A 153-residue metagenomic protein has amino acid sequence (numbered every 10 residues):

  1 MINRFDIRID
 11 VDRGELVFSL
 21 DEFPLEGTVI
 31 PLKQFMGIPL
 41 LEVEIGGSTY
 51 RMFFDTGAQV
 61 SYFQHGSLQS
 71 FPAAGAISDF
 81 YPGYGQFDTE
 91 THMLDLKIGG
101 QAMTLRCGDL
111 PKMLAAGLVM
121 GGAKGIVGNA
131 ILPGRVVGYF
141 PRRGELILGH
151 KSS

Functional and structural regions predicted by a protein language model:
M1-S153: Pepsin/retropepsin-fold aspartyl endopeptidases
